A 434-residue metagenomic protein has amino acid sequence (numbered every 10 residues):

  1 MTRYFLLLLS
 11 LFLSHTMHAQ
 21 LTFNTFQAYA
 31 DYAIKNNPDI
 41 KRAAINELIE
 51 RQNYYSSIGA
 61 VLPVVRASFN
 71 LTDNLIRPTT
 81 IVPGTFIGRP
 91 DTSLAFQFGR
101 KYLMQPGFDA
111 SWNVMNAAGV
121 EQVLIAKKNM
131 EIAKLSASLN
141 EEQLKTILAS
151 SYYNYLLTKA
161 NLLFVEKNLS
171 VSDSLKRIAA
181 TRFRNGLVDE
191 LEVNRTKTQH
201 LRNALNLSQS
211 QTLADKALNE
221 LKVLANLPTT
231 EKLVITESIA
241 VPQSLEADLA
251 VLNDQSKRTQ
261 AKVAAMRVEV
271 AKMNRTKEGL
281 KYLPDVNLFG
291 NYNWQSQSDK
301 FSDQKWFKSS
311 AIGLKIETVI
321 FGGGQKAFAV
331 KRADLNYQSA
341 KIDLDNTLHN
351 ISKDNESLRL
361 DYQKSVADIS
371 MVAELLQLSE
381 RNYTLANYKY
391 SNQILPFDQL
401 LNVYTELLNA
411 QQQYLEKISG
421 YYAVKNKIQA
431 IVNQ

Functional and structural regions predicted by a protein language model:
M1-A30, I34, S419-Y421, I428-Q429 (+1 more regions): Bacterial Sec-dependent N-terminal signal peptides
A19-N70, I76, A225, T229-E269 (+1 more regions): Bacterial Sec-pathway N-terminal export signals of envelope proteins
L21, S68-F108, W112, T236-L245 (+2 more regions): Small/polar, glycine/serine/threonine/aspartate-rich low-complexity segments that form flexible
A28, Q52, A137, E141-Q255 (+4 more regions): Periplasmic alpha-helical coiled-coil/stalk elements that build and connect Gram-negative outer-membrane
K41-I45, I58-G59, K101, V114-E141 (+6 more regions): Sec/SRP-type N-terminal targeting helices
L205-L227, Q377-Q434: Short segments within alpha-helical structural elements
